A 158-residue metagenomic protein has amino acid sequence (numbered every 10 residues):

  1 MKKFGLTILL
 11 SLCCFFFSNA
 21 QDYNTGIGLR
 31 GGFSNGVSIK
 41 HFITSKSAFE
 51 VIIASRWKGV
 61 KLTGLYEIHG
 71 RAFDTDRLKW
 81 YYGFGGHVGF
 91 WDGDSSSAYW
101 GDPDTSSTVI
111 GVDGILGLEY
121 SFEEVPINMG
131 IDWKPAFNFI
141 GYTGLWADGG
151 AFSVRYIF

Functional and structural regions predicted by a protein language model:
T7-F15: Bacterial N-terminal signal peptides
N19-N24, K46, R71-K79, F122-I127: Short loop/turn motifs that connect adjacent beta-strands in outer-membrane beta-barrel proteins
Q21-F33, H41-W57, F84-V88, I131-F139: Transmembrane beta-strand segments that form the barrel wall of outer-membrane beta-barrel proteins
Y23, F33-N35, K58-L62, L78 (+2 more regions): Residues that define the transmembrane beta-barrel architecture of outer-membrane proteins
L29, V37-H41, G64-I68, F84-G86 (+3 more regions): Residues on the lipid-exposed face of transmembrane beta-strands in outer-membrane beta-barrel proteins
N35-V37, G59, A72-D74, F90-S96 (+1 more regions): Gram-negative outer-membrane beta-barrel proteins
S47-V51, F90-T108: Flexible, solvent-exposed loop segments that connect beta-strands
G64-L65, G93-W100, G141-D148: Outer-membrane beta-barrel translocator domains and adjoining extracellular loop/strand segments of Gram-negative
